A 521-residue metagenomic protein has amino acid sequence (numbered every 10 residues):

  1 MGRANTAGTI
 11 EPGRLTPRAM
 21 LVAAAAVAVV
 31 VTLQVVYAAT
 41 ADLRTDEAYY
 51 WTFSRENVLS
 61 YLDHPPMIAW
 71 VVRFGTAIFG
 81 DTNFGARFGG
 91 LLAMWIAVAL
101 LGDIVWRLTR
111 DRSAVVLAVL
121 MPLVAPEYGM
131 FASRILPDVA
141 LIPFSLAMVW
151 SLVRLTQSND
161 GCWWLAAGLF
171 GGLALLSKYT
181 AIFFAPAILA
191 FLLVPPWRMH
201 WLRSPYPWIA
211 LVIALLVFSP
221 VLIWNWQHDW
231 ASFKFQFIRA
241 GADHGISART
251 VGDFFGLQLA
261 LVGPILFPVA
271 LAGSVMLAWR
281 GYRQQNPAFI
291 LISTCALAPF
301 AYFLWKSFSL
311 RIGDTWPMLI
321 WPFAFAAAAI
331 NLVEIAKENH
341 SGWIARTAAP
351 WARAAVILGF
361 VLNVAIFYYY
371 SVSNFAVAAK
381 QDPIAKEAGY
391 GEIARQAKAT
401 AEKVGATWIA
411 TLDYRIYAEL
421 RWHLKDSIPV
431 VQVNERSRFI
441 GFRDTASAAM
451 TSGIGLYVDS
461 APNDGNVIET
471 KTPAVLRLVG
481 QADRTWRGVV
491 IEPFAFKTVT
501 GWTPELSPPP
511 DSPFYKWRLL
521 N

Functional and structural regions predicted by a protein language model:
I10-P12, A23, L101-V124, P143 (+1 more regions): Transmembrane-helix signature of polytopic, membrane-embedded enzymes that assemble or transfer cell-envelope glycans
R14-P17, P196-W208, A270-A296, F308-R311: Membrane-interface helix-loop-helix junctions at transmembrane boundaries of multi-pass membrane enzymes, predominantly
V27, V115-L123, G171, L175 (+1 more regions): Short helix- or helix-capping micro-motifs that position conserved polar/aromatic residues at function-defining sites
E56, A118-V119, S151, W163-Y179 (+2 more regions): Membrane-interface alpha helices of multi-pass inner-membrane proteins
N57, F131, I290, F300 (+2 more regions): Hydrophobic/aromatic-rich transmembrane helices and adjacent perimembrane loops
W106-T109, M148-W164: Membrane-interface transmembrane helices that cradle and orient dolichyl/undecaprenyl
M130-L141: Short acidic/glycine- and proline-prone juxtamembrane loop motifs at membrane-interface regions of multi-pass membrane
D314, H340-V404, Y414-V431, E435-R438 (+1 more regions): Membrane-proximal, lumen/periplasm-facing interface regions of secretory-pathway glyco- and lipid-modifying enzymes
